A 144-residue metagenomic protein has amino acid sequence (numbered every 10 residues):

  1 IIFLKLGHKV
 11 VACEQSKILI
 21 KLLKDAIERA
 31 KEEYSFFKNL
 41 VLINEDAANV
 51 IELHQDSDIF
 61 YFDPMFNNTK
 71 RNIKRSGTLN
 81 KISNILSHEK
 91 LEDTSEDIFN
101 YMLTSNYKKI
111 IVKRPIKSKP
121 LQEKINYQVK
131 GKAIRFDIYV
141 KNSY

Functional and structural regions predicted by a protein language model:
I1-H8: Conserved SAM-binding loop of SAM-dependent methyltransferases across substrates and taxa, primarily the Class I
K5, N142-Y144: S-adenosyl-L-methionine
K9-I59: S-adenosyl-L-methionine
K24, N72-R75, E123-I125: Short amphipathic alpha-helical segments
I51, N68, S118: Glycine-rich nucleotide phosphate-binding loop and flanking beta-alpha elements of Rossmann-like dinucleotide-binding
F62: A short beta-strand submotif of the Rossmann-like class I SAM-dependent methyltransferase core that lines
M65-I98: Mobile active-site "lid"/loop adjacent to the S-adenosyl-L-methionine
D93-K141: Conserved Class I SAM-dependent methyltransferase catalytic core
